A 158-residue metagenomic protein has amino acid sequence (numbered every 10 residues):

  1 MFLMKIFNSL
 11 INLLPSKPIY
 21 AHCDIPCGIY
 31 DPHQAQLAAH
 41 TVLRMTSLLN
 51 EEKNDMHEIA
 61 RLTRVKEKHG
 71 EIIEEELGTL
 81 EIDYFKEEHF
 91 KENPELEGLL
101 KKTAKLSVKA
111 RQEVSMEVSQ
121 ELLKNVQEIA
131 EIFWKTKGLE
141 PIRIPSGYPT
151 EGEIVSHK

Functional and structural regions predicted by a protein language model:
F2-I59, E95-Q127, I132-G152: N-terminal intrinsically disordered, cationic/polar leader segments that include organellar targeting peptides
I59-L77: Alpha-helical segments in soluble extracytoplasmic regions
E76-N93: Short, solvent-exposed, charged loop/turn and helix-capping segments that join or cap alpha-helices on peripheral
